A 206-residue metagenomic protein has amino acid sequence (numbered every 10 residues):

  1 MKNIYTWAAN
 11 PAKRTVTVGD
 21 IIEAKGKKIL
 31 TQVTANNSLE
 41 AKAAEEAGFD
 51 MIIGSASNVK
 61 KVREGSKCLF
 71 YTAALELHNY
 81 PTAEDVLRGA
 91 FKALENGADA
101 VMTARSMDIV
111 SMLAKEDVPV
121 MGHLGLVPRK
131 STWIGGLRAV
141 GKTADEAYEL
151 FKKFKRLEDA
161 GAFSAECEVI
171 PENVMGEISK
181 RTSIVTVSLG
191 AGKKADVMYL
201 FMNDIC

Functional and structural regions predicted by a protein language model:
M1-C206: Alpha/beta enzyme core
